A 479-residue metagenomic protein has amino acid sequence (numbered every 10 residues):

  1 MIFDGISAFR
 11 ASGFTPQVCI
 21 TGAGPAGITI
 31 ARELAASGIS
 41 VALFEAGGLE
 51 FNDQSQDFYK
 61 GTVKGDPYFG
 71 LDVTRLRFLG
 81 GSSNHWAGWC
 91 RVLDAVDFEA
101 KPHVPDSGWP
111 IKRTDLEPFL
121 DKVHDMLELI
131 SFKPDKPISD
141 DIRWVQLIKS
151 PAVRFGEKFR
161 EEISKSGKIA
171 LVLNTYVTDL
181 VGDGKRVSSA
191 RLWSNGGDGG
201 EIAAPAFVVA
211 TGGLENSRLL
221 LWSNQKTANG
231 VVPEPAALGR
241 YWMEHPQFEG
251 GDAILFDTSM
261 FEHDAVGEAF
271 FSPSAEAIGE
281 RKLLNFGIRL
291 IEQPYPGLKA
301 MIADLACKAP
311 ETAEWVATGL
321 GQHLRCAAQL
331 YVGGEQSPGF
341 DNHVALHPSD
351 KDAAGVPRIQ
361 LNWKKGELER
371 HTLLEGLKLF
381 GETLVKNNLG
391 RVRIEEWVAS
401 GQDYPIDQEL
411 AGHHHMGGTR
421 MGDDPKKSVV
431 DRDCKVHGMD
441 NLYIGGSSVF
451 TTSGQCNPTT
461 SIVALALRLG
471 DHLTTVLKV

Functional and structural regions predicted by a protein language model:
M1-V18, A36-S37, L467, T475-V479: Extreme N-terminal leader/targeting segments of oxidoreductases
P16-L43: N-terminal Rossmann-like FAD-binding beta1-loop-alpha1 element of flavoenzymes
G24-P25, L214, E367, V449: Residue-level detector of alpha-helix initiation sites
A36, L49-E50, W193-A265, G446 (+3 more regions): Glycine-rich loop(s) and the adjacent beta-strand/alpha-helix scaffold that form part
G61-F132, S337-F340, V344-P348, D352: Redox-cofactor-proximal catalytic regions of oxidoreductases
P102-S189, I406-A411: Conserved redox-cofactor binding core of oxidoreductases
A170-D183, R325-Q336, D341, I359-W363 (+2 more regions): A glycine-rich dinucleotide-binding beta-alpha-beta segment and adjacent secondary-structure elements that constitute
P235-Y241, H245-I359, K364-H371, G412-H415 (+3 more regions): FAD cofactor-binding and catalytic pocket of flavoenzymes
